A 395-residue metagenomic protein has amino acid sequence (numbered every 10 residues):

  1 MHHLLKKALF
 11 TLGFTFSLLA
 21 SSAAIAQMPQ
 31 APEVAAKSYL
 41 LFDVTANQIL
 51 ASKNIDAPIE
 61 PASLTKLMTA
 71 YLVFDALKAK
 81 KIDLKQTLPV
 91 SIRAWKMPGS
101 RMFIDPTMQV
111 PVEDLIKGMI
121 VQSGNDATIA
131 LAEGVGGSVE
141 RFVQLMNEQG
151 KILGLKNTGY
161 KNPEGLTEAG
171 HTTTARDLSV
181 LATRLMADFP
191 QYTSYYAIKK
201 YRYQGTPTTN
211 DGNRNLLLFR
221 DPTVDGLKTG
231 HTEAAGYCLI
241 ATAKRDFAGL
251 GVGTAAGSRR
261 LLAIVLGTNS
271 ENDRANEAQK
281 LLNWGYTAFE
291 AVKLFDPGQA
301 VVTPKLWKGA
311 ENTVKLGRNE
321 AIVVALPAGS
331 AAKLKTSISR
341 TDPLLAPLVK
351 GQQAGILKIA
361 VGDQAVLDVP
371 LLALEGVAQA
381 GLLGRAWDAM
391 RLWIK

Functional and structural regions predicted by a protein language model:
M1-L12: Bacterial N-terminal signal peptides that target proteins for export
K7-A8, L67, R245: Hydrophobic alpha-helical segments, especially transmembrane helices and their immediate juxtamembrane helical caps
T11-S21: Bacterial N-terminal signal peptides
S17, Q30-P32, S52, T254 (+2 more regions): Sterically constrained small-residue positions within well-ordered secondary structures of folded domains
L18-L19, K78, F289: Hydrophobic alpha-helical membrane context
A24-P190: Active-site-adjacent loops and short helices of periplasmic peptidoglycan-processing enzymes
K156-G159, T167-T172, R176-K395: Domain-terminus/edge residues, biased toward the C-terminal soluble/receptor-binding domains of extracytoplasmic
